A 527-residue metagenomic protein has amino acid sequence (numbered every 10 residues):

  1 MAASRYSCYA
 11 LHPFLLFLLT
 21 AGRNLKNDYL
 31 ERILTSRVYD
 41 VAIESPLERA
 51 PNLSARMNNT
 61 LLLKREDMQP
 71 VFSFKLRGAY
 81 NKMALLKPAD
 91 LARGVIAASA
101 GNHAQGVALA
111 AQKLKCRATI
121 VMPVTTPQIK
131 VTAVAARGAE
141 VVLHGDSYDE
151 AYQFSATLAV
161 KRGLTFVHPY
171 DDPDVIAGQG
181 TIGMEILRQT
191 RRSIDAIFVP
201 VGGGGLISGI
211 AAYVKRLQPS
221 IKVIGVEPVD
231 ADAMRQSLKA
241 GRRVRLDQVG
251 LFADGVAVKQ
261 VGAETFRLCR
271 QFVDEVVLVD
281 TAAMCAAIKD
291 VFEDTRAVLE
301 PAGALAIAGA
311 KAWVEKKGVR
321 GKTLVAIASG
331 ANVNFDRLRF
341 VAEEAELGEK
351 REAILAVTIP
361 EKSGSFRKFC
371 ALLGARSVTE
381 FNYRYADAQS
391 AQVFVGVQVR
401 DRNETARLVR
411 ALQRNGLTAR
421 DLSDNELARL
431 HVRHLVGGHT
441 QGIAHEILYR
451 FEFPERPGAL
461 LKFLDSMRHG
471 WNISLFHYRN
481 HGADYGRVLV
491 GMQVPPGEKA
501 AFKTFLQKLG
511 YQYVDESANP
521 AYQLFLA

Functional and structural regions predicted by a protein language model:
F14-A459, F463-A527: PLP-dependent amino-acid enzyme catalytic core
